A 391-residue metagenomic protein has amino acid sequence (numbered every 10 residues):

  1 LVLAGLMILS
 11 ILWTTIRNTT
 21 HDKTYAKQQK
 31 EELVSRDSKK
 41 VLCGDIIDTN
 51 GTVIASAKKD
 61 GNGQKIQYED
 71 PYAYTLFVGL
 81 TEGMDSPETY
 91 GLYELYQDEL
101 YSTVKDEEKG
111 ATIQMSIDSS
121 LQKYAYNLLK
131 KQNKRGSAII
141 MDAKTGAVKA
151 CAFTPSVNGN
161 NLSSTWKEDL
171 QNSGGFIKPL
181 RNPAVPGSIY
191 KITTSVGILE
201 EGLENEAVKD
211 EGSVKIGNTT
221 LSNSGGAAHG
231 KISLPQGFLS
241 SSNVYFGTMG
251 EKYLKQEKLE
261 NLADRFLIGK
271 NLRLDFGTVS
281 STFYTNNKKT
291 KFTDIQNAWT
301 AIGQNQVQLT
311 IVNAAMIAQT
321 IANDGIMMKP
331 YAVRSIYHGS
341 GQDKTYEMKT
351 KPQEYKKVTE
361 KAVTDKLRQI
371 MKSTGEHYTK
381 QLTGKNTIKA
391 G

Functional and structural regions predicted by a protein language model:
L1-W166, P183, E206, E257-R265 (+1 more regions): Periplasmic/cell-envelope proteins involved in peptidoglycan metabolism and beta-lactam response
N50, K144-S188, T193-G391: Beta-lactam-recognizing serine transpeptidase/beta-lactamase-like catalytic domain environment
